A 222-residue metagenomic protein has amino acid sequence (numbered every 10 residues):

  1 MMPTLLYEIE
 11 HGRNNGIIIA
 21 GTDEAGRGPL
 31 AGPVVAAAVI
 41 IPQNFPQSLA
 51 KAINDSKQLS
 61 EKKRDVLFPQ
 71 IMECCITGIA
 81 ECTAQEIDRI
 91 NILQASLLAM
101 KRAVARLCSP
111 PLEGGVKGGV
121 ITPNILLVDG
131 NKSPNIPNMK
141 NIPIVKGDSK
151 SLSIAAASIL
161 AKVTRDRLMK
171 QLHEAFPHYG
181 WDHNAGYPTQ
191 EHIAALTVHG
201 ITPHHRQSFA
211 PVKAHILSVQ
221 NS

Functional and structural regions predicted by a protein language model:
M1-L112, V116-S222: RNase H-like, Mg2+-dependent phosphodiesterase core, and more generally RNA phosphate-backbone-engaging helix-loop
